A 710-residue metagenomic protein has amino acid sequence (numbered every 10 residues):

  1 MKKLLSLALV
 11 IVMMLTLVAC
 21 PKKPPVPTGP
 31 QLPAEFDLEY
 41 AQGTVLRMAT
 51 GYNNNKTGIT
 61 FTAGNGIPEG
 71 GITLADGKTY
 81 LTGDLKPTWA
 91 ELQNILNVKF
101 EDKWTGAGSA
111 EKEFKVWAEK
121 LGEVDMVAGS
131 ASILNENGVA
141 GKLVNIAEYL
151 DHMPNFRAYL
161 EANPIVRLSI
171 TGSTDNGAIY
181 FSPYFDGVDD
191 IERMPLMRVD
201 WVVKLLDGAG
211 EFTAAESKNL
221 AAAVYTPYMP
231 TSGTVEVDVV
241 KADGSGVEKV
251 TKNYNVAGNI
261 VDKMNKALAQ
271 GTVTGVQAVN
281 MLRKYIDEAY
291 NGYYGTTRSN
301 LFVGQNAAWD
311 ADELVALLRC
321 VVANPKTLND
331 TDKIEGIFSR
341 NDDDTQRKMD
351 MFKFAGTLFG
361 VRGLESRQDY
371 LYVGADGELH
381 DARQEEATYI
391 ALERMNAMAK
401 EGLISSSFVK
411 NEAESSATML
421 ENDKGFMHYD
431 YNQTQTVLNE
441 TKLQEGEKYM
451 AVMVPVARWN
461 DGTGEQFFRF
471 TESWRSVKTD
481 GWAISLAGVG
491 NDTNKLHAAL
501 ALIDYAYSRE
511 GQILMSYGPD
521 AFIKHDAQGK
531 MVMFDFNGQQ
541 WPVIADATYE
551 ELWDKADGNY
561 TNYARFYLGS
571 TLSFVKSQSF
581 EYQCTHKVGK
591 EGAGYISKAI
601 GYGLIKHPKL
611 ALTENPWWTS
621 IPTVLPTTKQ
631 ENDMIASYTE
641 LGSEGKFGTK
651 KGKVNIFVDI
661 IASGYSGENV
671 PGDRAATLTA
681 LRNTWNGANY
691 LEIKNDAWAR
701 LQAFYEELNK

Functional and structural regions predicted by a protein language model:
L4-P21: Sec-dependent N-terminal signal peptides of Gram-positive bacterial secreted proteins and lipoproteins
C20-A178, Y184-M197, W201-Y294, D381 (+1 more regions): Conserved N-terminal structural module of periplasmic/extracytoplasmic solute-binding proteins
G71, A147-A162, K204, G208-T213 (+4 more regions): Short, solvent-exposed loop/beta-turn-alpha elements that line the ligand-binding surface or hinge of extracytoplasmic
W104-E113, A311-E313, V409-E421: Short helix-initiation/N-cap motifs at beta->coil->alpha
D125-A128, F426-D430: Paired acidic/hydrophobic, glycine-rich loop segments that form the ligand-binding mouth/hinge of periplasmic-binding
E136-D151, L438-R469: Ligand-binding "clamshell"
S173-K348, G377-S415, I484-A498, D504-Y505 (+2 more regions): Helix-loop-helix "hinge/cap" segment bordering the ligand-binding cleft or interdomain interface
Y505, R509-G664: Conserved small-residue motifs centered on glycine
